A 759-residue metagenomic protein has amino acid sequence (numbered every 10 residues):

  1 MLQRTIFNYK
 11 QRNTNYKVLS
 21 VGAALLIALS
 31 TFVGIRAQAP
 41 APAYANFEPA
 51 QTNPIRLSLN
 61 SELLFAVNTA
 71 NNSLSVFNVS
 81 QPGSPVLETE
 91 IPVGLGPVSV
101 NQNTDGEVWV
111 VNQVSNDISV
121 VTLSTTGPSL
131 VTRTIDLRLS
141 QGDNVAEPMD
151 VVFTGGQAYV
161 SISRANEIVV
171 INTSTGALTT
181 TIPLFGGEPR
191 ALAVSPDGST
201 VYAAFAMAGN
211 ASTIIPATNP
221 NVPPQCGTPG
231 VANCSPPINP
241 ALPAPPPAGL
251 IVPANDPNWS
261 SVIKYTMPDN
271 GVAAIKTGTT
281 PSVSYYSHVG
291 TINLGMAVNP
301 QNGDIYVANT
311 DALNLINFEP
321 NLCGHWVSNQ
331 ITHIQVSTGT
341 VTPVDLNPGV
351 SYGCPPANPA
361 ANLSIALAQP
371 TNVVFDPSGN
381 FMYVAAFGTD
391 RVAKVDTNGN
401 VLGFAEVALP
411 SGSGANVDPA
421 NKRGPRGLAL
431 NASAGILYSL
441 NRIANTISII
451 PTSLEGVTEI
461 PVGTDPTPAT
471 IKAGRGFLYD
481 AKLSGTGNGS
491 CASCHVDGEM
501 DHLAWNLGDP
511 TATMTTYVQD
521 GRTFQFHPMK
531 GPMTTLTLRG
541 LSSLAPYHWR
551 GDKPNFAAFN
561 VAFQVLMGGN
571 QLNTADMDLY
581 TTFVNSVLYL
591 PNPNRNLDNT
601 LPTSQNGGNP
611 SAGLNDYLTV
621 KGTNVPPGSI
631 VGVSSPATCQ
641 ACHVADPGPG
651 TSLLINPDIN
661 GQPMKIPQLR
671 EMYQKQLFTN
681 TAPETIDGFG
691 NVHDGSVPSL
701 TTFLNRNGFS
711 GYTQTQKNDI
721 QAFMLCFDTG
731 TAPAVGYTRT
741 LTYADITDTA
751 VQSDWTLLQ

Functional and structural regions predicted by a protein language model:
P42-S75, A368-V373, P377: Beta-strand-rich domains and repeat architectures in extracellular enzymes and scaffolds, especially beta-propellers
E48, V93, L137, N144 (+6 more regions): Conserved loop/turn at the beginning of each blade in beta-propeller domains
S61, P97, D105-G106, G155-Q157 (+4 more regions): Conserved loop/turn motif of beta-propeller repeat scaffolds
A70, S80, V114, S124 (+5 more regions): Residue-level signature of beta-propeller blades and closely related beta-rich strand-turn architectures in secreted
N71-S73, P85, S115-D117, A165-E167 (+6 more regions): A detector of repeated loop/turn-to-beta-strand junctions in beta-rich toroidal repeat architectures
E147, T173-G176, A191-V194, Y202-N210 (+1 more regions): Periplasmic c-type cytochrome electron-transfer domains
A206-T266, V307-S328: Short, conserved, GDST-rich strand-edge loop motifs in beta-rich repeat architectures
